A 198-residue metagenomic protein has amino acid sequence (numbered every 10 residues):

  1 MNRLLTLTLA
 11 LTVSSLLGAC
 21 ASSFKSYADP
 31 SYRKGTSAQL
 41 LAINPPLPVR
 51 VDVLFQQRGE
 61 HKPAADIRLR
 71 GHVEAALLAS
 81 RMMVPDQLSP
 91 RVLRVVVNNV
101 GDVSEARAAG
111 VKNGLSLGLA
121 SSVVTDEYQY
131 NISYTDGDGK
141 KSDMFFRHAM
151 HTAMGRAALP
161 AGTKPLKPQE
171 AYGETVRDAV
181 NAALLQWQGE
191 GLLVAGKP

Functional and structural regions predicted by a protein language model:
M1-C20: Sec-dependent bacterial lipoprotein signal peptides
C20-A79, L192-P198: A structural "domain/chain start" motif
A28, T125-Q129, K141-P198: C-terminal/domain-edge helix-coil "capping" segments
L47-V51, S89-L93, D126-Y130, S142: Envelope-exposed proteins and targeting segments
F55-Q57, N99-G101, Y134-D136, R147-M150: A mature extracytoplasmic/lumenal domain signature
E74-M82, A120, V180-L192: Sec-exported extracytoplasmic/periplasmic mature domains
S80-R91: Short acidic low-complexity segments
V96-K141, P160, P165: Surface-exposed short loop/turn segments
